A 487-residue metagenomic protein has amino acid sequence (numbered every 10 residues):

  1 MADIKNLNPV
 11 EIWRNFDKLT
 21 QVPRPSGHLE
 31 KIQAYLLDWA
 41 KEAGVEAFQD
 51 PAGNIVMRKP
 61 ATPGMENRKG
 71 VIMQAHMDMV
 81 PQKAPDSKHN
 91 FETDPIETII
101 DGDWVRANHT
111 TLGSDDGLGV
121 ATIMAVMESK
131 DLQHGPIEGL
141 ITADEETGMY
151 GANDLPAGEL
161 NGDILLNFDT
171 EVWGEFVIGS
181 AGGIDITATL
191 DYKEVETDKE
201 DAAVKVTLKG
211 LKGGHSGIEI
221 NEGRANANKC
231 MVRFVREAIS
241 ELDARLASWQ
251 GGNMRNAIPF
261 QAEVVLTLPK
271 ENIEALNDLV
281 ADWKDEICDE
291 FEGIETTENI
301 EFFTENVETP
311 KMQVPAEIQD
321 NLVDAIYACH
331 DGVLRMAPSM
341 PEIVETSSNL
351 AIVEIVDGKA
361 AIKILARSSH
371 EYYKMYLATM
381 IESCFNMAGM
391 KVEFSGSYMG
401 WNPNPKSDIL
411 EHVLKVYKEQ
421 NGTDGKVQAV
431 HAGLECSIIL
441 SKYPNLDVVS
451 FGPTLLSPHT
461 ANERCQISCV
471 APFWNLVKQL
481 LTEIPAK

Functional and structural regions predicted by a protein language model:
D3-D103: Acidic/His- and Gly-rich active-site-bordering loop/insert found across diverse amide/peptide-bond hydrolases
P9-I12, P338-P341, E345-G358, N421-Q479: Zn-dependent metallopeptidase/amidohydrolase metal-coordination segment
P23, D103-R106, E146-T147, N153-R367: Midchain, well-structured core segments that form catalytic/ion-binding scaffolds
A40-E46, E237-R245, E292-T296, I343 (+2 more regions): Short secondary-structure junctions
M65-T147, A152-D163, T189, A203 (+5 more regions): Active-site metal-coordination/substrate-binding segment of hydrolases, especially metallo-dependent peptidases
G158, G223-E241, L268-I273, D320-Y327 (+5 more regions): His/Asp/Glu-rich mid-to-C-terminal helical/loop segments that flank catalytic regions of hydrolases
E219, N226-N228, R233-W249, P403-L446: Active-site-adjacent substrate-binding region of metalloamidase/peptidase-like peptide-processing proteins
I343-A432: Substrate-recognition/cap regions that form aromatic- and gly/pro-loop-enriched pockets for small-molecule ligands
